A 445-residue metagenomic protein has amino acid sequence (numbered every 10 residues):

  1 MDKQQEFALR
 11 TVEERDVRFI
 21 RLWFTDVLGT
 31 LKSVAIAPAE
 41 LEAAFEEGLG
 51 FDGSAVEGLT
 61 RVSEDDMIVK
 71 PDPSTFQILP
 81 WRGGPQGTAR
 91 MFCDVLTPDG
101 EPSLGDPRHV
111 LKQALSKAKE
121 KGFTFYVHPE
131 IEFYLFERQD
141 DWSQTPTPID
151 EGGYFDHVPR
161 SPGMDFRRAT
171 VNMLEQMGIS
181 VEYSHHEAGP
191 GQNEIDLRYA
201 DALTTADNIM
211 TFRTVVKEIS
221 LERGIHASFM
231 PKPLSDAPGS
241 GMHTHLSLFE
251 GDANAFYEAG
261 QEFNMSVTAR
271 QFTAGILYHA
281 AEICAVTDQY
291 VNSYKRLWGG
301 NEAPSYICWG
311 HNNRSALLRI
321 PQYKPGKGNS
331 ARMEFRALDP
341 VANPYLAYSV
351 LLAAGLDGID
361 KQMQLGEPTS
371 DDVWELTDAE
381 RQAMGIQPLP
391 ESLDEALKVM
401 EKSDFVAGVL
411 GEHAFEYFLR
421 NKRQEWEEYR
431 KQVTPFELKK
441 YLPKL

Functional and structural regions predicted by a protein language model:
M1-L445: Glycine-rich, acidic/polar active-site loops that bind/position phosphate-bearing ligands
